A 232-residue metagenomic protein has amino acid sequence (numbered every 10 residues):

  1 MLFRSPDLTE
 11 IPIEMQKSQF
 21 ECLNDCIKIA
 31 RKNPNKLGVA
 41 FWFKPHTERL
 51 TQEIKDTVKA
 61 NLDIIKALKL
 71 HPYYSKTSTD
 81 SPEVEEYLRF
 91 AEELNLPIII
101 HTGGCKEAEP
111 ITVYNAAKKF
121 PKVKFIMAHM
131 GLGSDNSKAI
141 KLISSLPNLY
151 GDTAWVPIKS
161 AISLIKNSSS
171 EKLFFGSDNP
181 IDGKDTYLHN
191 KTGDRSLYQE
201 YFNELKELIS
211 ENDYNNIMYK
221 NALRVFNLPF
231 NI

Functional and structural regions predicted by a protein language model:
M1-L2: Short, small-residue-biased leader/transition segments that mark boundaries at the very start of proteins
D7, I13-I99, L149-Y150: Active-site gating/metal-coordination segments in enzymes
D7-E10, P45-R49, S75, C105-P110 (+3 more regions): Active-site environment of divalent metal-dependent phosphoester hydrolases
Q16, R49-K59, S78-Y87, K106-F120 (+2 more regions): Distinct, well-ordered alpha-helical segments
F20-N24, P110, R195, Q199: Short, surface-exposed alpha-helical segments at coil->helix boundaries
N33-P34, L62, F120, L146 (+1 more regions): Acidic-histidine catalytic/liganding microenvironments
P97, P121-K124: Short, proline-centered helix/strand-breaking motifs
K124, G131-I232: H/E-rich (His + Asp/Glu) clusters that bind or coordinate divalent metals
